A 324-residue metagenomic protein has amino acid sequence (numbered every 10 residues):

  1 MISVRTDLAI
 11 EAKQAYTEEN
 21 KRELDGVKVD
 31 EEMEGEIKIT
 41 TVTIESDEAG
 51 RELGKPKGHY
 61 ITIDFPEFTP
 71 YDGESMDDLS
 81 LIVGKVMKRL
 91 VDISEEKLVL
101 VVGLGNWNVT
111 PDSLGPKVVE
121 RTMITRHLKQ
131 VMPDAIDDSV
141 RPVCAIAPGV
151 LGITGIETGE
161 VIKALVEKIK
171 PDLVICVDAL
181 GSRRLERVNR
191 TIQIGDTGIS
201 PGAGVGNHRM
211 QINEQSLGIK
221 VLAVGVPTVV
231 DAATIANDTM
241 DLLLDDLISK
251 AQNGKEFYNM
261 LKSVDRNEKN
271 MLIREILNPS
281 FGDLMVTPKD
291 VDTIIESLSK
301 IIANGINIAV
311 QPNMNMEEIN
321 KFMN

Functional and structural regions predicted by a protein language model:
M1-P56: N-terminal amphipathic/basic leader segments beginning at the initiator methionine
E48-V91: An N-terminal, well-structured beta->alpha segment
L98-L100, L173-I175: Structural motif
V102, N106-R141, A145: Glycine-rich phosphate/diphosphate-binding loop of Rossmann-like nucleotide-binding domains
L104-D112, G152, A179-R183: Gly/Ser/Thr-rich loops at beta-strand to alpha-helix junctions that form or flank small-molecule/cofactor-binding
I136-L165: A structural-propensity feature for long, helix-poor, extended segments
I146-A147, C176-M323: A structural signal for small-residue-enriched, beta-sheet-centric alpha/beta enzyme cores and oligomeric scaffold folds
